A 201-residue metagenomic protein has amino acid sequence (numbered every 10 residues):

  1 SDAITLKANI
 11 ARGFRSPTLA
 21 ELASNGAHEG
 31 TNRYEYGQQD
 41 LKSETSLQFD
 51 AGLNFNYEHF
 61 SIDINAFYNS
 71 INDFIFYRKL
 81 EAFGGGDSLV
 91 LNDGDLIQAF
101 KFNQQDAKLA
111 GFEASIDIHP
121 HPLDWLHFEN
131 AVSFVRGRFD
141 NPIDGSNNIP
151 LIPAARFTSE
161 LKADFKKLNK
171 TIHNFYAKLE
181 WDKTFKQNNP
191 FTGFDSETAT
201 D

Functional and structural regions predicted by a protein language model:
S1-A3, L179, N189, G193-D201: Short, intrinsically disordered, charge-balanced linker/junction segments flanking boundaries in proteins
S1-T5, F49, L53-F55, A131-V132 (+1 more regions): Transmembrane beta-barrel strand/turn architecture of Gram-negative outer membrane proteins
I4-L6, I62-D63, K170: Acidic/polar loop patches that form or flank catalytic/metal-binding clefts of enzymes that bind anionic ligands
N9: Aromatic (Trp/Tyr) and acidic
R12-I71, A82, V90-H121, I152-A154: Outer-membrane beta-barrel signature, preferentially recognizing the C-terminal barrel domain of Gram-negative
A20-N25, N32-Y34, A66, I75-E81 (+4 more regions): Outer-membrane beta-barrel translocator domains and adjoining extracellular loop/strand segments of Gram-negative
F67-S70, L89-Q187: Gram-negative outer-membrane beta-barrel transporters
